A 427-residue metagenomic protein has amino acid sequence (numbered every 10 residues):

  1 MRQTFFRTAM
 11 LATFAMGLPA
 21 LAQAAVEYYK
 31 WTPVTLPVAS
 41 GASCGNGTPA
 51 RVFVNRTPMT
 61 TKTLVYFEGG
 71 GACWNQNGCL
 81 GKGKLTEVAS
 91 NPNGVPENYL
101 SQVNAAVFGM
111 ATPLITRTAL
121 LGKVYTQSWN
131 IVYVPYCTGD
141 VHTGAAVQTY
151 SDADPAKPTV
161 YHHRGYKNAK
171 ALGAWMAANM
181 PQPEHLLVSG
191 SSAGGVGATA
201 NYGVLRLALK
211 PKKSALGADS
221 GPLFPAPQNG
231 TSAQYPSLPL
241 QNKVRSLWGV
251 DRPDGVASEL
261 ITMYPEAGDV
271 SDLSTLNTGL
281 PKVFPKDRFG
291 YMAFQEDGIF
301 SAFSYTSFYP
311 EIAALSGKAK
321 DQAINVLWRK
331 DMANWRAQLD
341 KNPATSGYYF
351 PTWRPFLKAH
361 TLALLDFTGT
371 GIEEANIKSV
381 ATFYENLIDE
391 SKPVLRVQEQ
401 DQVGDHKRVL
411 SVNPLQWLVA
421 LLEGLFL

Functional and structural regions predicted by a protein language model:
M1-M10: Bacterial N-terminal signal peptides that target proteins for export
L18-A24: Sec/Tat signal peptide C-region and signal peptidase I cleavage site
A25-L427: C-terminal His-loop and adjacent cap/lid subdomain of alpha/beta-hydrolase
